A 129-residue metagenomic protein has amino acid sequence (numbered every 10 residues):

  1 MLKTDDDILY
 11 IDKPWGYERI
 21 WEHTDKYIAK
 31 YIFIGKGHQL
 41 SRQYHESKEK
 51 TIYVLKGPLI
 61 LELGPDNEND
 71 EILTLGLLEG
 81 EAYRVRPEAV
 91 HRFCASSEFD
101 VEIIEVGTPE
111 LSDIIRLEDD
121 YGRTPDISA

Functional and structural regions predicted by a protein language model:
L2, D6, I11-D12, R92-A129: Double-stranded beta-helix
D6-E49: A short glycine-rich, His/Asp/Glu-containing loop-to-beta-strand
K30, L40-R42, L73-L75, D113-I115: Short beta-strand segments
Y31, T51, T74, A82 (+1 more regions): Short, surface-exposed charged micro-motifs
Q39-S41, H45, I60, G80-F93 (+1 more regions): Histidine-centered metal-chelating micro-motifs
E46-D66: Glycine- and acidic-residue-biased ligand/ion/polar-headgroup-sensing regions
P65-E88: Short acidic-glycine-tyrosine-enriched beta hairpin
